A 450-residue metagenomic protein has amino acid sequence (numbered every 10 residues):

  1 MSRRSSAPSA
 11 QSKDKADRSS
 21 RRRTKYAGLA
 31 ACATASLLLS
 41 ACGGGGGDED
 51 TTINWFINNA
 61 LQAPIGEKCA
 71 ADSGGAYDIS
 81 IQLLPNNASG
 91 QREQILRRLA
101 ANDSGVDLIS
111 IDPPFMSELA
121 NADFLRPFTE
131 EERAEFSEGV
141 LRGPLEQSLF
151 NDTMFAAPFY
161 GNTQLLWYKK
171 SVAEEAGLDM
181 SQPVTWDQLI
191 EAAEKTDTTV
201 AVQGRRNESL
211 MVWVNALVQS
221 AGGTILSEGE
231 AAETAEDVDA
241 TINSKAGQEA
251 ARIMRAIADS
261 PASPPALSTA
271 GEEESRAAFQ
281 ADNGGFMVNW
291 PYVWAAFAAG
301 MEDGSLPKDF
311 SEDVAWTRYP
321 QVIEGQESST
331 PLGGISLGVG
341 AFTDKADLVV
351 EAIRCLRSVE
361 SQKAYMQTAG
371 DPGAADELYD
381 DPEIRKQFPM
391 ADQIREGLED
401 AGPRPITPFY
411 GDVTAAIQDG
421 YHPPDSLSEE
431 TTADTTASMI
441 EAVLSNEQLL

Functional and structural regions predicted by a protein language model:
S2-M116, A134, A364, A442-L450: Conserved N-terminal structural module of periplasmic/extracytoplasmic solute-binding proteins
S2-R3, E174, E396-L450: Conserved C-terminal helix/tail region of periplasmic/extracytoplasmic solute-binding proteins
L96-R97, G105-D107, F136-S171, G325-S329 (+1 more regions): A structural signal for short loop-to-beta-strand junctions that line the ligand-binding cleft of periplasmic/secreted
P113-T163, W213, S220, S311-T317 (+1 more regions): Hinge/lid segment of periplasmic solute-binding proteins
F155-F159, Q164, Q188-A240, A246: Extracytoplasmic/periplasmic solute-binding protein
A193-K195, A232-S268, A315, Y319: Glycine-centered hinge/linker elements that transmit conformational signals in sensory and ligand-binding systems
A256-A262, M301-T368: Extracytoplasmic/periplasmic substrate-recognition and gating elements
S311-R318, M366-A416: Long, aromatic- and glycine/proline-rich binding clefts that accommodate carbohydrate-like moieties
